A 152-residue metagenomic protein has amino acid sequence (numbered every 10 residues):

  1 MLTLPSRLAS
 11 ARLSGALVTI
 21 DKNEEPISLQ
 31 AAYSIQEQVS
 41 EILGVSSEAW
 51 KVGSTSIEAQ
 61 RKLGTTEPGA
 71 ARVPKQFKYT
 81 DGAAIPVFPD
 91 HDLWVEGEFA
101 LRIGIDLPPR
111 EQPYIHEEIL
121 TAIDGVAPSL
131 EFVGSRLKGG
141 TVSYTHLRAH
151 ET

Functional and structural regions predicted by a protein language model:
L2-Y114: Extended, compositionally biased flexible segments
E96-E98, E131, E151: Acidic-residue sensor for enzyme active/binding pockets
Y114-Y144: Flexible glycine-rich active-site/ligand-binding loops centered on an Asp-His dyad
T145-T152: Conserved small/polar residues in nucleotide/adenosyl-binding loops
